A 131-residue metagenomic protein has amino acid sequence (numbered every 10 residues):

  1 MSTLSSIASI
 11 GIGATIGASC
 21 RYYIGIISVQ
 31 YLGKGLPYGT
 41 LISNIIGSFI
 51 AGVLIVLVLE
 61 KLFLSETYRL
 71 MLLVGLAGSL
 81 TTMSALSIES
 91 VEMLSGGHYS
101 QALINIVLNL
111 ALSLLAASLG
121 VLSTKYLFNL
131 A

Functional and structural regions predicted by a protein language model:
M1-A131: Membrane-interface helix-loop junctions in multi-pass transporters/channels
